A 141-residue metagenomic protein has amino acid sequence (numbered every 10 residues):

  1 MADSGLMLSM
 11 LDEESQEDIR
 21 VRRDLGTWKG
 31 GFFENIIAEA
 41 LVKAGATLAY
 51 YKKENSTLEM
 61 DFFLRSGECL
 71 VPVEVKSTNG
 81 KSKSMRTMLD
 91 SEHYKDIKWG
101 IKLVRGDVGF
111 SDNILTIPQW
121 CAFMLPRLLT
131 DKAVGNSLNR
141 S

Functional and structural regions predicted by a protein language model:
M1-S141: A cross-kingdom feature that marks ATP-driven nucleic-acid transaction machinery
